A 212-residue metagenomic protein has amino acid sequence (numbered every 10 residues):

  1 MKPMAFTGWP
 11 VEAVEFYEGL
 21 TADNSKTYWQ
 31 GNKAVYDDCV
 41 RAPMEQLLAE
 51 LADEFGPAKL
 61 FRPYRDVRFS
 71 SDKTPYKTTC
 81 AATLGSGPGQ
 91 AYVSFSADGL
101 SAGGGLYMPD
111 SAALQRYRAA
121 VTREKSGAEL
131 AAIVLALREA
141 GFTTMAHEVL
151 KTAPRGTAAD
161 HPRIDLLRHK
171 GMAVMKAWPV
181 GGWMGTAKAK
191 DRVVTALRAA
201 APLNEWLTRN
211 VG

Functional and structural regions predicted by a protein language model:
K2-G19, S126, F142-G212: Long, solvent-exposed, polar/charged low-complexity segments
W9, F61-Y64, E129-A131: Soluble, non-transmembrane alpha-helical interaction regions
A13, E18-E54, K59-P63: Active-site acidic/histidine clusters and adjacent loop/turn architecture that either coordinate catalytic ions
K33-Y36, L106-Y107, Y117-V121, G185-A189: Short histidine-centered catalytic/ligand-binding loop motif
C39, P43, A113, A189-R192 (+1 more regions): Short amphipathic alpha-helical segments
G56-Y92: Hydrophobic/aromatic-rich structural module bridging two neighboring secondary-structure elements via a short loop
S94-S96: Short beta-strand micro-motifs enriched in acidic
D98-A158: Compact, glycine/acidic-enriched structural inserts
